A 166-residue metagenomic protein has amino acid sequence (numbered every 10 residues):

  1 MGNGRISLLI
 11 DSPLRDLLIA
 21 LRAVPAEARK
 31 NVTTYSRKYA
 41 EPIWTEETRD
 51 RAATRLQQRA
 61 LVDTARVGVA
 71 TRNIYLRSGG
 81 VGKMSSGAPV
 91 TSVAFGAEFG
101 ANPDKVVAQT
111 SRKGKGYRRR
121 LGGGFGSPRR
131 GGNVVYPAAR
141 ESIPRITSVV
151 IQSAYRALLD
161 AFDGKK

Functional and structural regions predicted by a protein language model:
M1-V81, K115-K166: Short, Lys/Arg-rich flexible segments
R72-Y117: Active-site-adjacent structural patch at catalytic or cofactor/ligand-binding sites
